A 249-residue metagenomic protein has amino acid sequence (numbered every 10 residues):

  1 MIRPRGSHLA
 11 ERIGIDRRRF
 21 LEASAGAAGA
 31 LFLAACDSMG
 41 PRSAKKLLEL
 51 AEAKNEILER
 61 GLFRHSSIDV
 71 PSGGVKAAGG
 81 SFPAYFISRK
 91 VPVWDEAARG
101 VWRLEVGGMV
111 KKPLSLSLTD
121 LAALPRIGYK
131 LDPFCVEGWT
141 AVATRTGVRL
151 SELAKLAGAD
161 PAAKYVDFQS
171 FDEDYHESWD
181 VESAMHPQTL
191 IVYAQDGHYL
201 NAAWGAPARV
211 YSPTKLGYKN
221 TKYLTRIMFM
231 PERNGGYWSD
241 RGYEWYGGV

Functional and structural regions predicted by a protein language model:
M1-I15, G26-A30: N-terminal secretory signal peptides
R5-S7, R19, Y211, M228: Small/flexible residues
I13, A25, W139, A143: Aromatic-acidic/polar surface patches that form glycan- and anion
I13-R19, A30-E49: N-terminal twin-arginine translocation
M39-V249: Structured, non-membrane catalytic/scaffold regions adjacent to prosthetic-group chemistry
